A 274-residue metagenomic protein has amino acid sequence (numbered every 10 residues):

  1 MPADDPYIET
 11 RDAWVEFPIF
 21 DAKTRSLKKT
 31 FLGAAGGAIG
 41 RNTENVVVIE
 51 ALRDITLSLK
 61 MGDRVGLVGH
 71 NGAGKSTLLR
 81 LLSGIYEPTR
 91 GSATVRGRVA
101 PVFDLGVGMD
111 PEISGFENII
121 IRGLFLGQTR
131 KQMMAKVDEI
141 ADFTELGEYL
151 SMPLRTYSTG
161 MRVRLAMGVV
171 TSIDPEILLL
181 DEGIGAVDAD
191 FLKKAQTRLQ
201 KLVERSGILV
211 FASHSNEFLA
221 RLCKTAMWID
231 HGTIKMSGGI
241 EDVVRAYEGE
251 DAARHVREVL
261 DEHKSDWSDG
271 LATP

Functional and structural regions predicted by a protein language model:
M1-E50, E241-D266, G270: Pre-NBD coupling/linker segments of ABC/ABC-like ATPases
K28-I39, I120, Q132-Y149, G168: Conserved ABC ATPase "signature" region
V68-H70: The feature captures the beta-strand-to-loop junction immediately N-terminal to the Walker
S213-H214: H-loop/switch region of ABC-family ATPase nucleotide-binding domains
R221-W228: Conserved catalytic segment of ABC-fold P-loop ATPases
H231-G232, Y247: Conserved ABC ATPase "signature" C-loop
